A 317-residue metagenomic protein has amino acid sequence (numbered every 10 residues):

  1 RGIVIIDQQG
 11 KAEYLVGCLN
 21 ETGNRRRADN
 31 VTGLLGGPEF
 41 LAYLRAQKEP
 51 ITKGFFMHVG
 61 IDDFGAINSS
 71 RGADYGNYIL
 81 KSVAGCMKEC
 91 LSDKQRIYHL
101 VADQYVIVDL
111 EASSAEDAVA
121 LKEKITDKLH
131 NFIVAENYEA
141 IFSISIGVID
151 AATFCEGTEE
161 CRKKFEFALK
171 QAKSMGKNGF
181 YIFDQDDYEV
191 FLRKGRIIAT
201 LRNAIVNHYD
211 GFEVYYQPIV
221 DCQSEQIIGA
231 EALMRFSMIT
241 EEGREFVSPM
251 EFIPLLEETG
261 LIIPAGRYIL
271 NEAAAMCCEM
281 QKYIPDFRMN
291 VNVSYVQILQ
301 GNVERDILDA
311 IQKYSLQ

Functional and structural regions predicted by a protein language model:
R1-L15, I227: Short loop/turn elements at sensory-signaling interfaces that couple input to output
G2, V16-G17, F56, A232-M234: Sensory beta-sandwich core in regulatory modules of signaling proteins
I6, I97, K124, Y138 (+9 more regions): Cyclic nucleotide signaling catalytic output domains
R26-F55, D62-E89, Y98-A102, V106-I107 (+5 more regions): Conserved long alpha-helical elements within nucleotide-processing catalytic cores of c-di-GMP signaling and class III
A84-K88, D117-E136, K163-E166, I269-C278: Alpha-helical scaffold within the catalytic cores of cyclic-nucleotide enzymes
Y98-V101, L129-S145, K173, E245 (+2 more regions): Catalytic core regions of nucleotide second-messenger enzymes
R193-L255, N292: Active-site core of bacterial EAL-family cyclic-dinucleotide phosphodiesterase domains
S224-G229, T259-Q317: Catalytic core of bacterial c-di-GMP phosphodiesterases, primarily the EAL and HD-GYP domains, capturing alpha-helical
